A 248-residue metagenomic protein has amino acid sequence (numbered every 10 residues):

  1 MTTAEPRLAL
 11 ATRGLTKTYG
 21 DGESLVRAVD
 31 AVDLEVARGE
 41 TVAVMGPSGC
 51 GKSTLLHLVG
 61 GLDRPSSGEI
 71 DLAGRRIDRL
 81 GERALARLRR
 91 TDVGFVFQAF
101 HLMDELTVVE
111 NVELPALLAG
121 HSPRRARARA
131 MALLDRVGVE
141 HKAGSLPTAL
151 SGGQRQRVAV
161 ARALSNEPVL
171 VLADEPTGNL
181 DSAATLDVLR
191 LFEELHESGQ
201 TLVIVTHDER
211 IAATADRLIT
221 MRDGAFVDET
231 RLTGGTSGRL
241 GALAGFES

Functional and structural regions predicted by a protein language model:
M1-T18, R231-S248: ABC-family P-loop ATPase nucleotide-binding domain
R7-A215, M221-F226: ABC family nucleotide-binding domain
